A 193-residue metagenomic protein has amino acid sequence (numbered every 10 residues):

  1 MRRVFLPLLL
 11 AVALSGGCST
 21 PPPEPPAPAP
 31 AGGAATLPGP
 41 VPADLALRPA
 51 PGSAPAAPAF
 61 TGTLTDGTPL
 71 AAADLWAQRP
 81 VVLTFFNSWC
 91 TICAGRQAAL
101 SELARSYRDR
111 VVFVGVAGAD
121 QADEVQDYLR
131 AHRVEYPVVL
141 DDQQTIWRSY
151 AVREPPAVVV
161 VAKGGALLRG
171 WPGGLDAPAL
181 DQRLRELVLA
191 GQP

Functional and structural regions predicted by a protein language model:
M1-T61, P193: N-terminal targeting signals for export/organelle localization
A56, R79, R153-P155: Short, small/polar residue-rich loop motifs at catalytic or cofactor-binding pockets
A71-A94: Short active-site neighborhood of thiol/selenol oxidoreductases, capturing the structured segment around
Q78-V81, D109-V112, Y136: Loop/turn elements at helix/coil->beta-strand transitions in domains of secreted/extracellular proteins
A94-H132, D142-S149: Structural microenvironment flanking redox-active thiols in thiol-disulfide oxidoreductases
D127-V134, D142-Q192: Thiol/disulfide oxidoreductase modules built on the thioredoxin-like
